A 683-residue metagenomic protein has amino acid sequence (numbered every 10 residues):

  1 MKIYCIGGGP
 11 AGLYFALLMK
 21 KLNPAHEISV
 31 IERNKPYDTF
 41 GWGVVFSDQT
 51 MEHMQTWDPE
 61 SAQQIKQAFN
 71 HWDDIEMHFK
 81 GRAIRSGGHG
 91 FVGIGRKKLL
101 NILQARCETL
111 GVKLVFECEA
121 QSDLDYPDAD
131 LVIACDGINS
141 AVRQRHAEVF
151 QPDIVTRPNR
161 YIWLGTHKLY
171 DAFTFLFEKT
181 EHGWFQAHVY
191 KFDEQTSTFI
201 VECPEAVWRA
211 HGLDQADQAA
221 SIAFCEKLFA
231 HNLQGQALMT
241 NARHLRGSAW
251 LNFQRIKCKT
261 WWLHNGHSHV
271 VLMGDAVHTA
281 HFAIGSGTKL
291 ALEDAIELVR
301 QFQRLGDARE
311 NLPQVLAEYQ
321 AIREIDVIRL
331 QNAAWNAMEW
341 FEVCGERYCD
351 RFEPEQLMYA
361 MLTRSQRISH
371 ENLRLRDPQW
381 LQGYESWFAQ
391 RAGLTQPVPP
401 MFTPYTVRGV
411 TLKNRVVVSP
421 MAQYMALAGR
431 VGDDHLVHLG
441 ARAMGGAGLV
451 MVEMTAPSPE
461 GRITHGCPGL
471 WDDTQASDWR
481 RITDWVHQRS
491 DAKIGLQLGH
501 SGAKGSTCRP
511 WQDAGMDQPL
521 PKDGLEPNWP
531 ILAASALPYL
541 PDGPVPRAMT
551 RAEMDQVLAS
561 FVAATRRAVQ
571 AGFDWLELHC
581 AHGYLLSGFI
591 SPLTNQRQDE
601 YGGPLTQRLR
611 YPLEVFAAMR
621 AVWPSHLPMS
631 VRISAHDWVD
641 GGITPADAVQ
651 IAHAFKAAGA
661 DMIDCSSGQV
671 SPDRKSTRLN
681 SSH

Functional and structural regions predicted by a protein language model:
C5-L18, I133-A134, A249-N336, W340: Conserved mid-domain beta->alpha element of the FAD-binding
K20-G41: Glycine-rich FAD pyrophosphate-binding loop
K35-H53: Conserved N-terminal glycine-rich FAD pyrophosphate-binding loop of Rossmann-like flavoproteins
D48-W163, W380-G383: Conserved N-terminal helical subregion
A105, Y126-F253, K257, W262-G266: Conserved FAD-binding catalytic core of PHBH/FMO-like flavoproteins
R300-G393: C-terminal helical "tail/cap" subdomain of flavin- and related membrane-associated enzymes
W380-R678: Flavin-dependent oxidoreductase catalytic cores
L679-H683: Positively charged, low-complexity/disordered segments
